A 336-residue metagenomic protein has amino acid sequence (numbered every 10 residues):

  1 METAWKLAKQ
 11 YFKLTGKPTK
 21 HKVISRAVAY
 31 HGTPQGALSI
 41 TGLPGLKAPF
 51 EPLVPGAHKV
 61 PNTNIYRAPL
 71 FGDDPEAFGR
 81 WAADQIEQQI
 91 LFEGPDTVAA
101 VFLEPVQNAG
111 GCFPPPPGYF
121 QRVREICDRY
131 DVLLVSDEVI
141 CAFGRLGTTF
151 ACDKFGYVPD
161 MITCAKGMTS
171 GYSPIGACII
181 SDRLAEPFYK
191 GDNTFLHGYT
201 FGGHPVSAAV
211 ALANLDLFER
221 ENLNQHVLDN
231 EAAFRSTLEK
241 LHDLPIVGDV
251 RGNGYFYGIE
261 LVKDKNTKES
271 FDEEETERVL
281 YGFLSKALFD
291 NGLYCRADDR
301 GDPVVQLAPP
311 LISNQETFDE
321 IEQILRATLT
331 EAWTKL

Functional and structural regions predicted by a protein language model:
M1-L336: Conserved N-terminal phosphate-binding loop of PLP-dependent enzymes in the Aspartate aminotransferase
